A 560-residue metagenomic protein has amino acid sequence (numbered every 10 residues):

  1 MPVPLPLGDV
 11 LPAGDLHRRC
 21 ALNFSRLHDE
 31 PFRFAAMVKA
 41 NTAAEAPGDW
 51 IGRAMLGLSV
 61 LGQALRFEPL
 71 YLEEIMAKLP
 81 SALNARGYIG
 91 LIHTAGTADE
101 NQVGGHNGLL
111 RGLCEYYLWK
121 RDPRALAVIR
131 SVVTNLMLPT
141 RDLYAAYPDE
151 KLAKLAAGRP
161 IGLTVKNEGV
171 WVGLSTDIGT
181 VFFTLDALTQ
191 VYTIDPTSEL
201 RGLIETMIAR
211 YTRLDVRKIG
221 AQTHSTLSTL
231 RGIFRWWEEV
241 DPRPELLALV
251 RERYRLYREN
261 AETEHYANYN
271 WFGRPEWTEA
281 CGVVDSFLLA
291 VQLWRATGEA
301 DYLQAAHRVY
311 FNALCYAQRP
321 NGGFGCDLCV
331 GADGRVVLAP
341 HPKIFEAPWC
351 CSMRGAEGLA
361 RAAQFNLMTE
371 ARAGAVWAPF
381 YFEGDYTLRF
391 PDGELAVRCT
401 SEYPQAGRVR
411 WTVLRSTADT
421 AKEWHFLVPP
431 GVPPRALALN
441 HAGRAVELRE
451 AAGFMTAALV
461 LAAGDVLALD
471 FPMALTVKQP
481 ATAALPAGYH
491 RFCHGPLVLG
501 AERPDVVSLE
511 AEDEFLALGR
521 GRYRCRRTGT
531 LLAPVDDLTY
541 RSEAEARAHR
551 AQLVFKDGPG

Functional and structural regions predicted by a protein language model:
M1-R53, G57-I92, P123-S131, R141 (+2 more regions): Low-complexity, Ser/Thr/Pro/Gly-enriched N-terminal "stalk/linker" regions
A44-Q63, L72, E100-L118, G173-Y192 (+3 more regions): Well-ordered alpha-helical segments within folded domains of soluble proteins
L61-M76, Y116-V133, V191-E205, W236-R251 (+2 more regions): Structural helix-adjacent loops and short alpha-helical linkers that scaffold large soluble proteins
V133-S228: Hydrophobic, small-residue-rich alpha-helical packing segments that form membrane-like cores
E238-E259, G273-G322: Catalytic-core region of carbohydrate-active enzymes that cleave or remodel glycosidic bonds
L303-A406, T412, A468-G560: C-terminal beta-rich recognition modules with glycine/proline-rich loops and embedded aromatic residues
D419-G431: Surface-exposed beta-strand/loop patches in extracellular or lumenal glycoproteins
P434-V460, V477-L485: Solvent-exposed beta-strand/loop surfaces of large extracellular or lumenal domains
